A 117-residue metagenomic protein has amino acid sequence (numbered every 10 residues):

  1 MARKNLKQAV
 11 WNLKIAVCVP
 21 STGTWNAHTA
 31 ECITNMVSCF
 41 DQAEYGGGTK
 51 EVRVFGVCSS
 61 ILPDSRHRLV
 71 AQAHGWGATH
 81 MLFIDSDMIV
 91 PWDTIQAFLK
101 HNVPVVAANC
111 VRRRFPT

Functional and structural regions predicted by a protein language model:
M1-S60, D64: N-proximal low-complexity "stem/linker" segments adjacent to membrane-targeting elements
L13, W76, H101: Structured loop/turn residues at beta-strand edges in well-structured enzyme cores
T22-T24, V57, M88, I95 (+1 more regions): Residue-level marker for beta-strand->alpha-helix junctions and adjacent short loops that shape enzyme
E51, T79, P104: Conserved acidic residues
H67-H80: Active-site nucleotide-sugar/metal-binding loop of Leloir-type enzymes
V70, P91-T117: Conserved catalytic core of nucleotide-sugar-dependent glycosyltransferases
G77-I89: Short beta-strand-to-loop acidic/aromatic patch adjacent to the donor-nucleotide binding site
